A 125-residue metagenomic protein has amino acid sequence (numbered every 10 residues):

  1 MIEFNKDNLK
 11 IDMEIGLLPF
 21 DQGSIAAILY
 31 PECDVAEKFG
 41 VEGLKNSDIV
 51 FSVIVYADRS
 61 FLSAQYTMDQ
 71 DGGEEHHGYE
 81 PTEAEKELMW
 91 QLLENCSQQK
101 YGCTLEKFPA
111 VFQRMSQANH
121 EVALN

Functional and structural regions predicted by a protein language model:
M1-E3, R114-N125: Short intrinsically disordered terminal tails
M1-V41: Negatively charged, low-complexity tracts enriched in Asp/Glu with abundant Ser/Thr
K6, K86, W90, E94 (+2 more regions): Residue-level detector of alpha-helical secondary structure
F20, Y30-C96: Acidic, low-complexity, intrinsically disordered interaction modules
Y101-G102: Charged, low-complexity interaction regions
